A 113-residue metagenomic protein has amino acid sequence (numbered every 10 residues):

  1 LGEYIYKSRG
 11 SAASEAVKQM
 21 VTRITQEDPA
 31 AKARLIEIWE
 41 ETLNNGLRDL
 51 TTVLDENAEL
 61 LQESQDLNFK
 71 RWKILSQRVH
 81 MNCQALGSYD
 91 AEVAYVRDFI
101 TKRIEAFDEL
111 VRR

Functional and structural regions predicted by a protein language model:
L1-R113: Middle-to-C-terminal accessory/interaction subdomains
